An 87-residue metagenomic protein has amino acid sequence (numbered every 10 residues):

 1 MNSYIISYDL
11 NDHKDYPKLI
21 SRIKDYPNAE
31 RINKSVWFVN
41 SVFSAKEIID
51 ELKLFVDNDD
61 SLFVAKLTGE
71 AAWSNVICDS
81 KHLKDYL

Functional and structural regions predicted by a protein language model:
M1-E30, V36-F43: Extended, hydrophobic alpha-helical segments
S3, S21, I32-N33, N58 (+2 more regions): Alpha-helical structural elements
R22, E51, D85-Y86: Residues that form generic nucleotide/phosphate-binding pockets
D25-R31, F55-S61: A common structural junction motif
K34, F38, V42, E51-L54 (+1 more regions): Basic nucleic-acid-binding interfaces
I48: Short alpha-helix
V56-L87: C-terminal structural segments of small proteins and small subunits
